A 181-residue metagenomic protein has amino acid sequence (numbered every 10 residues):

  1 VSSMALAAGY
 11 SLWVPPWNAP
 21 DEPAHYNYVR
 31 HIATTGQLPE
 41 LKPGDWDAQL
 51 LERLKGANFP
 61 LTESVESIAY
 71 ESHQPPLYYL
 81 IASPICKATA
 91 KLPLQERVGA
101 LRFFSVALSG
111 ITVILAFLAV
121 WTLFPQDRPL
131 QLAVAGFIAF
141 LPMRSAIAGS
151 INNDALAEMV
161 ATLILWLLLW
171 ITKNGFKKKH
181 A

Functional and structural regions predicted by a protein language model:
V1-A8, W121: Start-transfer (signal-anchor) and selected internal transmembrane alpha helices of multi-pass inner/ER membrane
A8-P23, E40-P43: Helix-to-loop transition at the C-terminal end of transmembrane segments
P20, F104-L108, A133-F140, R144-L168: Multi-pass, polyprenyl lipid-linked donor-dependent membrane glycosyltransferases
R30-F104: Interfacial juxtamembrane loops and adjacent helix segments that form the catalytic/substrate-binding surfaces
Y79, S83, I114-L118, A135 (+1 more regions): Transmembrane alpha-helix boundary and packing residues in multipass membrane permease domains and related
L92-E96, A116-F140, M159, K177: Transmembrane-helix signature of polytopic, membrane-embedded enzymes that assemble or transfer cell-envelope glycans
G99-P125, L163: Transmembrane-helix motifs of polytopic, lipid-linked glycan transferases
W121-Q126, I164-A181: Membrane-interface transmembrane helices that cradle and orient dolichyl/undecaprenyl
